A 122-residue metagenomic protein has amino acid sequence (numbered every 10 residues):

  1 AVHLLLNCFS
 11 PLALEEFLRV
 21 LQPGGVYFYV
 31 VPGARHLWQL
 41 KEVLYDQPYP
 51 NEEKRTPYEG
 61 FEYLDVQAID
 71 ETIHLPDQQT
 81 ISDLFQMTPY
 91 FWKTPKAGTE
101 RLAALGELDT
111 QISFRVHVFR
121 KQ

Functional and structural regions predicted by a protein language model:
A1-L5: A short acidic, Gly/Pro-enriched loop at the edge of an enzyme's catalytic core that lines a small-molecule cofactor
L6, Y45-P50, T56, F61-Y63 (+2 more regions): S-adenosyl-L-methionine-dependent methyltransferase catalytic core, i.e., the SAM/SAH-binding region
F9: Glycine-rich, N-terminal phosphate-binding loop of Rossmann-like dinucleotide-binding domains
L12-F28: A short glycine-rich, Lys/Arg-flanked "PGG" loop and its adjoining helix->strand segment in the class I
L18, L40-K41, Q79: Short, well-ordered secondary-structure micro-motifs
V26-P57: Conserved class I S-adenosyl-L-methionine
I69-Q122: Conserved Class I S-adenosyl-L-methionine
